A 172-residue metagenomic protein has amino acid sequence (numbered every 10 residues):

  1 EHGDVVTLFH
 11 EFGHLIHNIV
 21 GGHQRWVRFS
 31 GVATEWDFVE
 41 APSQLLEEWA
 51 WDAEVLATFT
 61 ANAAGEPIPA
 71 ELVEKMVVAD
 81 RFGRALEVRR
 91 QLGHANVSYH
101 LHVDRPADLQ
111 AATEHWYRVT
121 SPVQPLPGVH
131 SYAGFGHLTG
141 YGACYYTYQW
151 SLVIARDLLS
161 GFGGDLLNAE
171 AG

Functional and structural regions predicted by a protein language model:
E1-G172: Cation-handling catalytic/transport regions enriched in His/Asp/Glu
